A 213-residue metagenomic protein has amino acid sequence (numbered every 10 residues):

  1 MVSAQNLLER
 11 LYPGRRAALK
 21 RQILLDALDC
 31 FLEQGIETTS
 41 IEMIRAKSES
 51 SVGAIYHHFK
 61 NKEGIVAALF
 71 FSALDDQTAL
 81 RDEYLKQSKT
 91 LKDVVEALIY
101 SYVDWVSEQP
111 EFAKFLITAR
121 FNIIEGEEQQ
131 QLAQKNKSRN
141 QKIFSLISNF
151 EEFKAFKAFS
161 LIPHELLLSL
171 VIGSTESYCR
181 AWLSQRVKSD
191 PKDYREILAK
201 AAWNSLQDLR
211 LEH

Functional and structural regions predicted by a protein language model:
M1-A18, R210-H213: N-terminal intrinsically disordered/low-complexity leader segments
L19-A27, I44, L69-A73, Q77 (+1 more regions): Generic hydrophobic, amphipathic alpha-helix propensity
Q22, C30-G64, A68: Helix-turn-helix
F59, T118-I124: Short helix-capping/turn signature of helix-turn-helix
L69-A97, E127: Amphipathic alpha-helical linker/stalk segments
D75-T78, D82, G126-A155, E165-S169 (+1 more regions): Amphipathic alpha-helical packing segments from all-alpha helical-bundle domains
E111-T118, E152-A201, L209-H213: Hydrophobic/aromatic-rich alpha-helical bundle segments in the mid-to-C-terminal region
